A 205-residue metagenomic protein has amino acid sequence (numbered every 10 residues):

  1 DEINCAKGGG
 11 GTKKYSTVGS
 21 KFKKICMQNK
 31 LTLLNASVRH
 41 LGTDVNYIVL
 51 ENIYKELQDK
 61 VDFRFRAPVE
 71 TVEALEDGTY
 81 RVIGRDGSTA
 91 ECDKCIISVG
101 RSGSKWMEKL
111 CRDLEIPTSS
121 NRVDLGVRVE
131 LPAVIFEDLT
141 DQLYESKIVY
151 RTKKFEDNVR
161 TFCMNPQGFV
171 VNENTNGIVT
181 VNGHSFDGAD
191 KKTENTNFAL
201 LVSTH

Functional and structural regions predicted by a protein language model:
D1, K14-H205: Residues forming the flavin
D1-G8: Conserved FAD-binding subdomain of flavin-dependent enzymes
